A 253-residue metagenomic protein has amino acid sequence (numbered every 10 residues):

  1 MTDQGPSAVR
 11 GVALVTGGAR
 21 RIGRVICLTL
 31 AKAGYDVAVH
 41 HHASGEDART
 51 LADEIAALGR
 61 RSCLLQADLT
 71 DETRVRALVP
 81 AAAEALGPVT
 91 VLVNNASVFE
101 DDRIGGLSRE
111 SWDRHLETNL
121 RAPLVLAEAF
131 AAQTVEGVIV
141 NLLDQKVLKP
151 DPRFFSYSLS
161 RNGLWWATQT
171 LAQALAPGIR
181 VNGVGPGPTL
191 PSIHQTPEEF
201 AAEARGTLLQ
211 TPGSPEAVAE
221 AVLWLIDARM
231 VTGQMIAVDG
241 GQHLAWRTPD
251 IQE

Functional and structural regions predicted by a protein language model:
Q4, K149, T232-E253: Short C-terminal tail/terminal secondary-structure segment of NAD(P)H-dependent dehydrogenase/reductase domains
A19-R20: Conserved glycine-rich cofactor-binding loop
L30, W165, L175-T189, V231-V238: Conserved Rossmann-fold SDR core element
L86, Q133, P215-V238, H243-L244: C-terminal substrate-recognition "lid" of short-chain dehydrogenase/reductases
N95-E100, G241: Conserved NAD(P)H cofactor-binding loop of Rossmann-fold oxidoreductase domains
R103-I104, S108-L116, E203: Substrate-binding pocket helix/loop in short-chain dehydrogenase/reductase
V138-A176, P188-T189, Q242: Catalytic loop of short-chain dehydrogenase/reductase
